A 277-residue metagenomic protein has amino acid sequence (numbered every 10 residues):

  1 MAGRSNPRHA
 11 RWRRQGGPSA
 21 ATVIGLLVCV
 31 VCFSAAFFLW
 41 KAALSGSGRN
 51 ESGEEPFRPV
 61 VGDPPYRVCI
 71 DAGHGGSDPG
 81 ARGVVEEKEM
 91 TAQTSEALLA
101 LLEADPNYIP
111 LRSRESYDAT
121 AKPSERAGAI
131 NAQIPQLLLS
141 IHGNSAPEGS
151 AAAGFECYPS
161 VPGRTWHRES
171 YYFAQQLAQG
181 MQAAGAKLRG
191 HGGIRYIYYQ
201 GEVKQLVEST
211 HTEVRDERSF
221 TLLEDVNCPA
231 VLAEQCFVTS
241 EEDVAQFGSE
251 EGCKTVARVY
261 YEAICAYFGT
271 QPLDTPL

Functional and structural regions predicted by a protein language model:
M1-A21: N-terminal Lys/Arg-rich, disordered targeting/topogenic segments
P7-A10, E51, P64-P65: Short linear motifs in intrinsically disordered/low-complexity regions
R8-R11, G76, G80, A146 (+1 more regions): Intrinsic disorder/low-complexity detector
G16-L26, F37-S47, G53-V60, A92-L277: Active-site-proximal helix/loop segments of hydrolytic enzymes
V28-V31, V68: The N-terminal extracellular segments of secreted preproproteins, especially immediately downstream of signal
V31-C32, L39: Acidic/histidine-enriched, beta-strand-rich ligand/metal-binding domains
F57-G83, L139: Catalytic-core environment of secreted peptidases
G80-Q93: Glycine- and acidic-residue-enriched helix-capping/strand-helix junction motifs
